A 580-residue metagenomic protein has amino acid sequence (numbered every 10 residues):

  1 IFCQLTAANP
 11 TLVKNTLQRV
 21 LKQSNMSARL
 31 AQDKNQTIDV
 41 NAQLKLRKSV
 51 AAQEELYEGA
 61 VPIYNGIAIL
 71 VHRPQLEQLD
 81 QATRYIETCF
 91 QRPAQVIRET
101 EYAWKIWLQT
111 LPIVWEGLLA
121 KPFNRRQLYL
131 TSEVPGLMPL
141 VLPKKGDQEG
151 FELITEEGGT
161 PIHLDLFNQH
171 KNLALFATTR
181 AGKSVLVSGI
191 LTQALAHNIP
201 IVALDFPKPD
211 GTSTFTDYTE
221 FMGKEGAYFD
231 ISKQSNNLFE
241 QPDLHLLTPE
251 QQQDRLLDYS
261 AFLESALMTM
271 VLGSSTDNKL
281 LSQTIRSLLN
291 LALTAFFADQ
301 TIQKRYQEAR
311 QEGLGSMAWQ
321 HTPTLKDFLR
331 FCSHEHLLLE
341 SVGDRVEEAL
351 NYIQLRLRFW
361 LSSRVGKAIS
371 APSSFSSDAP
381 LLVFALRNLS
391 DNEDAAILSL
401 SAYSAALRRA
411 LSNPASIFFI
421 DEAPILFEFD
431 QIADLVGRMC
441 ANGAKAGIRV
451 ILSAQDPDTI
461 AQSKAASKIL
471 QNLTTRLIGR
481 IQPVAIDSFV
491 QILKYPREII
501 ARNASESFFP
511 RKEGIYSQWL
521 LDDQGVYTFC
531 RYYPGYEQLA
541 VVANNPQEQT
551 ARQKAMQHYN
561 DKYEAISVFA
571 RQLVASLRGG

Functional and structural regions predicted by a protein language model:
I1-S132: Extended, folded cores of ATP/NTP-driven motor/assembly subunits in large transport and secretion machines
V20-A51, E240, L244-Q253, E308-G315 (+2 more regions): Flexible coil/linker segments and helix-coil junctions enriched in charged and small residues
A28, G158-P161, L166-A181, V185-Q193 (+4 more regions): Conserved P-loop NTPase motor cores
V61-I63, R73, T88-Q95, T100 (+6 more regions): Short flexible coil/turn linkers enriched for glycine and charged/polar residues that connect secondary-structure
N65-I67, K171, P380-L382: Short amphipathic alpha-helical segments
I106-P161, F206-P209, T216-M222, K233-I448 (+4 more regions): P-loop NTPase motor domains
L173, P249-Q307, I460, K464-G580: P-loop NTPase motor core of the ASCE superfamily
H197-I199: Conserved SF1/SF2 helicase motif Ia
